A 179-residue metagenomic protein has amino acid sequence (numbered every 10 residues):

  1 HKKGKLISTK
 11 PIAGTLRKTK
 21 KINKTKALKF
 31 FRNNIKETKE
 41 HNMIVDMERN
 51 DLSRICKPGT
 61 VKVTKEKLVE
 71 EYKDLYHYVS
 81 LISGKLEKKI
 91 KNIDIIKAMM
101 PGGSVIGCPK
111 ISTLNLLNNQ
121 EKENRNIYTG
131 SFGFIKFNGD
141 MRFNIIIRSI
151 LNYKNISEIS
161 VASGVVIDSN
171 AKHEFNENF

Functional and structural regions predicted by a protein language model:
H1-F179: Extended alpha-helical targeting/anchoring segments, especially N-terminal organellar/secretory targeting helices
